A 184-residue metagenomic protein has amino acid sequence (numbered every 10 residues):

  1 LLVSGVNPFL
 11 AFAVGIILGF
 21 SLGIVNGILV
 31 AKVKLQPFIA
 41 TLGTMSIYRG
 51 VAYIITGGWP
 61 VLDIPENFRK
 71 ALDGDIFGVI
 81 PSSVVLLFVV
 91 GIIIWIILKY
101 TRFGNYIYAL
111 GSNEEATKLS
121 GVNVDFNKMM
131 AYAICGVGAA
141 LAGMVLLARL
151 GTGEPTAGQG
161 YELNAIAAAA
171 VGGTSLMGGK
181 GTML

Functional and structural regions predicted by a protein language model:
L1-I28, F77, G179: Membrane-embedded helix boundary and interhelical linker motif in transport proteins
V3, G27, A31-K32, K99 (+3 more regions): Transmembrane helix-loop junction
N7-L18, V84, A157-A165: Structural signature of hydrophobic alpha-helical transmembrane segments
P8, V33, P37-F103, N127-M130 (+1 more regions): Transmembrane helix-bundle core of multi-pass membrane transporters and related energy-transducing complexes
G15, G19, G23, G27 (+10 more regions): Small-residue faces within membrane-embedded alpha-helices
V25, N113, N123-V124: Short coil/turn motifs that cap or connect alpha-helices
A52-I55, I97-G104, A131-V171, L176-M177 (+1 more regions): Inter-helical junctions in multi-pass inner-membrane proteins, predominant in energy-converting antiporter-like
